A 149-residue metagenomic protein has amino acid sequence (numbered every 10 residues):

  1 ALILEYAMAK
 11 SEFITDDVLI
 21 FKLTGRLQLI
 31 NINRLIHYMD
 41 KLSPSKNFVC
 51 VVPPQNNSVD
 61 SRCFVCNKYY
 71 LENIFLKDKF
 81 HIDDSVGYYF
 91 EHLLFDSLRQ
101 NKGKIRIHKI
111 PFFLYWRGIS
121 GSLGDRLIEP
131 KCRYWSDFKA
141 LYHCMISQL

Functional and structural regions predicted by a protein language model:
A1-L149: ER/Golgi luminal nucleotide-sugar-dependent glycosyltransferases, focusing on the catalytic module
